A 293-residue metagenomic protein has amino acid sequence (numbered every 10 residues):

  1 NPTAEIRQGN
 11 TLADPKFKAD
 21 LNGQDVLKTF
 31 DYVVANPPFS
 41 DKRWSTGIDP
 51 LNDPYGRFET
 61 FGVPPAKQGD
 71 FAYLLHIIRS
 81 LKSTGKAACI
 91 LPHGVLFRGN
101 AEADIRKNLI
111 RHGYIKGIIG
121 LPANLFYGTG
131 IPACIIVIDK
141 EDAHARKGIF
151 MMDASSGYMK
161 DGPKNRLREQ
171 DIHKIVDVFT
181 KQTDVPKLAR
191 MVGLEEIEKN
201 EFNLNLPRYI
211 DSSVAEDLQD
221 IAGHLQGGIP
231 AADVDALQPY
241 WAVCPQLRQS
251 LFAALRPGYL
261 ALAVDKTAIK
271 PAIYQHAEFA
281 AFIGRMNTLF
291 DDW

Functional and structural regions predicted by a protein language model:
N1-A4: Short, conserved SAM-binding/catalytic segment of Class I S-adenosyl-L-methionine-dependent methyltransferases
Q8-W293: A conserved structural/catalytic subdomain of Rossmann-like adenosyl-cofactor enzymes
